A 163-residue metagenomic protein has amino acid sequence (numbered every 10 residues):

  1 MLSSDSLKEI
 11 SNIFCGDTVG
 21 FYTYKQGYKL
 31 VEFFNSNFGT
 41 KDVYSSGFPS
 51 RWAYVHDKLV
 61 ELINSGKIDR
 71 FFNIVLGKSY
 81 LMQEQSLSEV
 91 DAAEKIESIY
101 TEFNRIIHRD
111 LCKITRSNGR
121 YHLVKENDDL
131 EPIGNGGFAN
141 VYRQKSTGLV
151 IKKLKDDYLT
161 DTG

Functional and structural regions predicted by a protein language model:
M1-I114: Charged interaction/catalytic cores of defense and host-pathogen modules
D17, Y28, T40, R120 (+2 more regions): Intrinsically disordered, low-complexity regions
Q26-G27, F48-W52, L130, A139 (+1 more regions): Residue-level signal for functionally critical sites in structured catalytic/ligand-binding pockets
I106-R109, T115-R120, G148-V150: Generic detector of short, locally flexible boundary/turn motifs and exposed helical patches
R116-K145: ATP-binding glycine-rich phosphate-binding loop
N135-G163: ATP-binding glycine-rich loop module of kinase domains
